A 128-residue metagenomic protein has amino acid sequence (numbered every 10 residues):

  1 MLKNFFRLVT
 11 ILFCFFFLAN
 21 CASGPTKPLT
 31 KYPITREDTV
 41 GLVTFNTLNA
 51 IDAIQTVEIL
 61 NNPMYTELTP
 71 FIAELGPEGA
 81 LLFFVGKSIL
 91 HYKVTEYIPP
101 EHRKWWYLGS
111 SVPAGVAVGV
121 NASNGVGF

Functional and structural regions predicted by a protein language model:
M1-V9: Bacterial N-terminal signal peptides that target proteins for export
V9-N20: Bacterial N-terminal signal peptides
A22-F128: Hydrophobic alpha-helical membrane segments
